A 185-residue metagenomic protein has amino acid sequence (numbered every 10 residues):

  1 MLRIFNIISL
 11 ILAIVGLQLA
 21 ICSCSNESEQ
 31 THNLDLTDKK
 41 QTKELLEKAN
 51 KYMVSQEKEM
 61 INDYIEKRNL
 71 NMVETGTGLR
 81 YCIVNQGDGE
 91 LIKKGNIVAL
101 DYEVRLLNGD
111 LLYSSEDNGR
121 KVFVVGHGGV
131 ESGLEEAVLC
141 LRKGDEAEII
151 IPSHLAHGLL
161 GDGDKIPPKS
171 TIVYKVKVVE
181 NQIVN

Functional and structural regions predicted by a protein language model:
L2-S9, C24-N185: Cross-family detector of peptidyl-prolyl cis-trans isomerase
L10-L17: Hydrophobic helical h-region of N-terminal Sec-dependent signal peptides in bacterial secretory/periplasmic proteins
L19-S23: C-terminal motif of bacterial Sec signal peptides marking the signal peptidase cleavage site
